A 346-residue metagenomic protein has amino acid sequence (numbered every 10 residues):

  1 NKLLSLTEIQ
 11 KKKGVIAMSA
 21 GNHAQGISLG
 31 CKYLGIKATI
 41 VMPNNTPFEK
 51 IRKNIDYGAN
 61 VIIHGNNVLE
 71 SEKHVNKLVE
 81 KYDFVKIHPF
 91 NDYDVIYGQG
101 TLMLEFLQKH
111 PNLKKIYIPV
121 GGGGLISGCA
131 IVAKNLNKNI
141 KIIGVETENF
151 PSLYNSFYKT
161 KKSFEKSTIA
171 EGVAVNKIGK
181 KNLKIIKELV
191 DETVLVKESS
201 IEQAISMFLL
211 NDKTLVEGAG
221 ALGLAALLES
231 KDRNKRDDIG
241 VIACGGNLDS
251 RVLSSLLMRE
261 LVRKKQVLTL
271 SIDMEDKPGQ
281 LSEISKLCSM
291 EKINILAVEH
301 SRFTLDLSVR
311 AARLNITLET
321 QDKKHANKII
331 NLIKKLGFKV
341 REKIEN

Functional and structural regions predicted by a protein language model:
N1-N346: PLP-dependent amino-acid enzyme catalytic core
